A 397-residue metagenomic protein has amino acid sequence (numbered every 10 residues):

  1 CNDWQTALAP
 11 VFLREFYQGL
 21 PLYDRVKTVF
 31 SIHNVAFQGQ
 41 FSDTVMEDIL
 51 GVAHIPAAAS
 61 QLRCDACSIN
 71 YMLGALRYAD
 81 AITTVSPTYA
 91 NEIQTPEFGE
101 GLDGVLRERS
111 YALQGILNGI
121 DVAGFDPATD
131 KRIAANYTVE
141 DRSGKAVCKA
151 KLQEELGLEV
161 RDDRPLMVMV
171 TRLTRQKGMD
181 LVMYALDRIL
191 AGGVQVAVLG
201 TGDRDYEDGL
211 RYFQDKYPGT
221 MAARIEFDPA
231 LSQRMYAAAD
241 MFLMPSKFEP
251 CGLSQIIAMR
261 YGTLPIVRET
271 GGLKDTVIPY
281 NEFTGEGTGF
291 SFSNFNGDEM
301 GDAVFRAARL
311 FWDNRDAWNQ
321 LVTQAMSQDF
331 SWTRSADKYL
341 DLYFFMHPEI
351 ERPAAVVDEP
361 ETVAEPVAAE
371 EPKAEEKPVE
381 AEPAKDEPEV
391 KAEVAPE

Functional and structural regions predicted by a protein language model:
C1-E397: Catalytic cores of nucleotide-sugar-dependent glycosyltransferases that transfer UDP/GDP/TDP-activated
